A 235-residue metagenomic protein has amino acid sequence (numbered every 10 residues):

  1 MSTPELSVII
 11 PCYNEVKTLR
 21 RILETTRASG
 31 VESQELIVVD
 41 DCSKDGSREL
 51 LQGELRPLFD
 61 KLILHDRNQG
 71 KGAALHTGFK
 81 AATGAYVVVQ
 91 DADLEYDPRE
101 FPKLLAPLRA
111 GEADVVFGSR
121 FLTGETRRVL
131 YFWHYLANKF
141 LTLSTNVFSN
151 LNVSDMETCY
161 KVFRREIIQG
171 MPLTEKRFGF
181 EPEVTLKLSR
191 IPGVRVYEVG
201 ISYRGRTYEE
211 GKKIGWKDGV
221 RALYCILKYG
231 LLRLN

Functional and structural regions predicted by a protein language model:
M1-E5, K17, F148-N150, L173-N235: Hydrophobic helical membrane-anchoring modules
E15-T18, S43, K71, D97: Donor nucleotide-sugar binding loop of glycosyltransferases
K17-R21, D45-G53: Acidic helix N-cap motif at the loop->helix transition within catalytic regions of sugar-transfer enzymes
E24-S33: Short, acidic, metal-binding catalytic loop of nucleotide-sugar glycosyltransferases
Q34-I37, R48-A81: Conserved donor nucleotide-binding strand/loop of the catalytic core
D40-E49, L94: A conserved acidic beta->alpha catalytic loop
H65-A81, Y86, P98-F178, G205-L223: Acceptor/aglycone-binding surface of glycosyltransferases and processive sugar-polymer synthases
